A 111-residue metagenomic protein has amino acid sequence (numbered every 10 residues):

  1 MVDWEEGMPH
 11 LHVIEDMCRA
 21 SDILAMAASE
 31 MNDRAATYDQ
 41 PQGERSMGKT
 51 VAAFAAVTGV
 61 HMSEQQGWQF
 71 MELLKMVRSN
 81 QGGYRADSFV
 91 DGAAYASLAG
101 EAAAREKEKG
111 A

Functional and structural regions predicted by a protein language model:
V2-A111: Intrinsically disordered, low-complexity regulatory regions that flank transcription factor DNA-binding cores
